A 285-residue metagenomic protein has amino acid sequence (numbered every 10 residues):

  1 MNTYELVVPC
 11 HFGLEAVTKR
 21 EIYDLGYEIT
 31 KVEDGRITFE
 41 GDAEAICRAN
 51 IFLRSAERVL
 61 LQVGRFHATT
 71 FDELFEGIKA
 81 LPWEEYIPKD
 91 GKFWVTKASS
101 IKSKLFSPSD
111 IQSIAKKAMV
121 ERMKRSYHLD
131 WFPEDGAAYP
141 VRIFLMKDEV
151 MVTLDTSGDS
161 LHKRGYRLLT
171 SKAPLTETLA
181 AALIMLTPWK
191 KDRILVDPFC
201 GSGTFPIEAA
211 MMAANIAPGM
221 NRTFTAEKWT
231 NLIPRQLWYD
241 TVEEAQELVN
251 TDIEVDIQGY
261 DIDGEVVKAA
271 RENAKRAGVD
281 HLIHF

Functional and structural regions predicted by a protein language model:
M1-T3, I253-E254: Short, surface-exposed connector motifs at secondary-structure boundaries
N2-Y139: Non-catalytic nucleic-acid substrate-recognition regions in nucleic-acid-modifying enzymes
D34, L154-T156, F199: Glycine-rich, histidine-containing beta strand-loop boundary motifs that form or position
A45, I101, E149, G158 (+2 more regions): Short loop/turn segments at secondary-structure transitions that flank enzyme active sites
K92-W94, P140, E149, L282-H284: Residues at or immediately flanking beta-strands
T96-A98, F144-L186: Class I S-adenosyl-L-methionine
E134-L145, S202-G203: Beta-rich nucleic-acid/ligand-interaction surfaces
L175-H284: Conserved S-adenosyl-L-methionine
